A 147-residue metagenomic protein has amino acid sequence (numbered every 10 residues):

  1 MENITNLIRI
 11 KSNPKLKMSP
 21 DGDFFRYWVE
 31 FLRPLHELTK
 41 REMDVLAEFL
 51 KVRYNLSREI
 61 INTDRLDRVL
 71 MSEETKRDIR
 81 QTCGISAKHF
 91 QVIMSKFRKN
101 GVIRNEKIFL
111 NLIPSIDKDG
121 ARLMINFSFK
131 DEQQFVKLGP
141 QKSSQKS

Functional and structural regions predicted by a protein language model:
M1-E37: Positively charged, structured surface patches that bind polyanionic biopolymers
M1-S12, I113, D117-N126: Eukaryotic partner-binding/assembly regions in large regulatory complexes
E37-L38, I85: Alpha-helical hairpin
L38-E74: Short helix->loop/beta-hairpin flanking segments within DNA-binding domains
V69-A87: Short helix-coil junctions and helix-kink-helix linkers
I85, F90-L112: A short, conserved structural fragment
D117-S147: Short, amphipathic alpha-helical interaction segments positioned at domain boundaries
